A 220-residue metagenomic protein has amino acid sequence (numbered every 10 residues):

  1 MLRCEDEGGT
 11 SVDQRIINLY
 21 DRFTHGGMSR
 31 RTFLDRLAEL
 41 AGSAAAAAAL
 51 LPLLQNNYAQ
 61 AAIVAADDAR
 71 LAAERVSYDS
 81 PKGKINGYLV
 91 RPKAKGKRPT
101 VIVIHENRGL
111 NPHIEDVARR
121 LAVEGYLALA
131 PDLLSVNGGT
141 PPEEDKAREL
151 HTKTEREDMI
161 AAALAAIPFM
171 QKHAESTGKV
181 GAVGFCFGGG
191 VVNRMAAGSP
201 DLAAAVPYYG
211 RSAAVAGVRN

Functional and structural regions predicted by a protein language model:
M1-T32: N-terminal secretory signal peptides
G26, R30-Q55: N-terminal export signals
A62-A94: N-terminal cap/lid segment of alpha/beta-hydrolase-fold proteins
K97-E106: Short beta-strand element of the alpha/beta-hydrolase
P112-P131: Short amphipathic alpha-helix adjacent to the substrate-entry channel of hydrolases
L134-E157: Cap/lid segment of the alpha/beta-hydrolase catalytic domain
E149-H173: Alpha/beta-hydrolase active-site loop
L164-N220: Primarily recognizes the serine-hydrolase "nucleophile elbow" in alpha/beta-hydrolase and SGNH/GDSL folds
